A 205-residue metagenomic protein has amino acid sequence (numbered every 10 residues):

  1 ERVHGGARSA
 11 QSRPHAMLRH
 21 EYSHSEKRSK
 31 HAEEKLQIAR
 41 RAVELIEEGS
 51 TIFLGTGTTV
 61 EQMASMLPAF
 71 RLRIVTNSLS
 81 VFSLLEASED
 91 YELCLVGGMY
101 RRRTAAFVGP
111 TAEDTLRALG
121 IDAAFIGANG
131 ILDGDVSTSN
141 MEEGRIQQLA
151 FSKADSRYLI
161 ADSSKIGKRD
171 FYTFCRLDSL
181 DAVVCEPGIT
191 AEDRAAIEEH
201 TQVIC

Functional and structural regions predicted by a protein language model:
E1-F53, A64-A69, R73, E86-D90: HTH-adjacent hinge/linker in prokaryotic transcriptional regulators
R2, F82-C205: Conserved phosphate- and dinucleotide-binding cores of soluble alpha/beta proteins, encompassing both enzyme active
S12, Q62-A64, A105, G134: Residue-level recognition of conserved structural "scaffold" positions that shape functional pockets and channels
S29-E33, Q37, T58, A69 (+5 more regions): Residues at secondary-structure transition points
G55-T56, D162: Short His-Asn-centered micro-motif
T59-M63, I166-R169: Short glycine/serine/threonine-rich phosphate/pyrophosphate-binding segments that cradle anionic phosphate groups
